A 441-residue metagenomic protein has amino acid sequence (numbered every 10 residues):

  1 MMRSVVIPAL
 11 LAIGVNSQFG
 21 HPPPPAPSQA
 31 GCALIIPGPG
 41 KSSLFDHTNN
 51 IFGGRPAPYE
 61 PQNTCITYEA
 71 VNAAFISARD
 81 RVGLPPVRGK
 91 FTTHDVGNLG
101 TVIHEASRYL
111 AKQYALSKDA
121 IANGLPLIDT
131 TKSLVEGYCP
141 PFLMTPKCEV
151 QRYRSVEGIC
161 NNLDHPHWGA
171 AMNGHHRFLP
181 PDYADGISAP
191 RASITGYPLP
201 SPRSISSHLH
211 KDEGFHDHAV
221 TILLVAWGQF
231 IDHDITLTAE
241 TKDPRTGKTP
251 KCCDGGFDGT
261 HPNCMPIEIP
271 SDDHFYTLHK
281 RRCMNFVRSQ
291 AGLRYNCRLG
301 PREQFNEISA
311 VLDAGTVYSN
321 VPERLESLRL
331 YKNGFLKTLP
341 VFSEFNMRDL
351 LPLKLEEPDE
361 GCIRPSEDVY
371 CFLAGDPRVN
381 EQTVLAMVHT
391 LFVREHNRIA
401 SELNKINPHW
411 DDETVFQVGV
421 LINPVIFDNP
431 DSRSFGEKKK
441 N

Functional and structural regions predicted by a protein language model:
M2-S17: Cleavable N-terminal signal peptides of Sec/SRP-targeted secreted and luminal proteins
N16-R398, E402, T414, V418-N441: N-terminal accessory/cap region of cofactor-dependent oxidoreductases and related radical enzymes
N407: Metallocofactor- and cofactor-centric catalytic cores in central/energy metabolism, strongly enriched
D411: Acidic, glycine-enriched active-site microenvironments
